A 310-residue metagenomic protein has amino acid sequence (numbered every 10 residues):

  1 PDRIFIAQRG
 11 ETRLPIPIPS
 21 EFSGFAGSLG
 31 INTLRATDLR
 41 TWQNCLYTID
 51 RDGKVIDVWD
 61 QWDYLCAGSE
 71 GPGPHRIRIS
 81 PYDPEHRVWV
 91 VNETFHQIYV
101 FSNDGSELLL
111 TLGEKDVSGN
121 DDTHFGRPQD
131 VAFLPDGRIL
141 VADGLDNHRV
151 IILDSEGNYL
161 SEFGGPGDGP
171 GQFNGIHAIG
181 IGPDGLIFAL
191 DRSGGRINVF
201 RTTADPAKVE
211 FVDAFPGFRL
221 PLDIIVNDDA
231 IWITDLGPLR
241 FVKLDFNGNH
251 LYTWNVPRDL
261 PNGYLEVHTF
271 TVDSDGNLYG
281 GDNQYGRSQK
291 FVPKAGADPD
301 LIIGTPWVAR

Functional and structural regions predicted by a protein language model:
P1-R310: Eukaryotic scaffold repeat domains enriched in small/polar residues
